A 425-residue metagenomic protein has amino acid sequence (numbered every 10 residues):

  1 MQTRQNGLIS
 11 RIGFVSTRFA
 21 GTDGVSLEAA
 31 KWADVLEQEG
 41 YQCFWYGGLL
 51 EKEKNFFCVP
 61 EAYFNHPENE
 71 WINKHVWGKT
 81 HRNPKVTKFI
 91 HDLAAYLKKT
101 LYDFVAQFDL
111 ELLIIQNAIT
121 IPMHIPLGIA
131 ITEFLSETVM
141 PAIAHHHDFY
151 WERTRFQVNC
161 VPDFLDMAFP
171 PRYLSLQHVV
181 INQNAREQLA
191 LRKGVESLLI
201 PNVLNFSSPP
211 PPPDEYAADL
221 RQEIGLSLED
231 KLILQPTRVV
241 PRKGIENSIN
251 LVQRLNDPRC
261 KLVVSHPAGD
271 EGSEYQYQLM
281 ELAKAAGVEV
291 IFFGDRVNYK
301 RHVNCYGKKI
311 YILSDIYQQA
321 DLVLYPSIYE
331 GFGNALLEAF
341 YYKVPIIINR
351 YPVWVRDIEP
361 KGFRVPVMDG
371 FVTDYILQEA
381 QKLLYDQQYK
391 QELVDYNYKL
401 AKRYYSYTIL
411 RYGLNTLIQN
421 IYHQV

Functional and structural regions predicted by a protein language model:
M1-C58, E137-M140, V425: N-terminal subdomain of nucleotide-sugar transferases
G7-I9, V35, F44-L112, V297-N298: A conserved catalytic-core segment of Leloir-type glycosyltransferases
N159-P211, E215, Q278: A short, active-site helix/loop in glycosyltransferases that binds the activated sugar's phosphate group
R221-Q222, L226-K243, I249-V252, L262-V264: Conserved donor-binding/catalytic core segment of Leloir-type glycosyltransferases
S273-D315, G362-R364: Nucleotide-activated donor-binding/catalytic signature segment of Leloir-type glycosyltransferases, i.e., the conserved
I328: Aromatic "clamp/platform" in nucleotide-sugar-dependent glycosyltransferases that forms part of the donor/acceptor
V353-Q381, Y389: Change "using UDP/GDP/dTDP sugars" to "using nucleotide sugars
Y385-Q419: A charged, aromatic-enriched C-terminal amphipathic alpha-helix characteristic of glycosyltransferases across folds
